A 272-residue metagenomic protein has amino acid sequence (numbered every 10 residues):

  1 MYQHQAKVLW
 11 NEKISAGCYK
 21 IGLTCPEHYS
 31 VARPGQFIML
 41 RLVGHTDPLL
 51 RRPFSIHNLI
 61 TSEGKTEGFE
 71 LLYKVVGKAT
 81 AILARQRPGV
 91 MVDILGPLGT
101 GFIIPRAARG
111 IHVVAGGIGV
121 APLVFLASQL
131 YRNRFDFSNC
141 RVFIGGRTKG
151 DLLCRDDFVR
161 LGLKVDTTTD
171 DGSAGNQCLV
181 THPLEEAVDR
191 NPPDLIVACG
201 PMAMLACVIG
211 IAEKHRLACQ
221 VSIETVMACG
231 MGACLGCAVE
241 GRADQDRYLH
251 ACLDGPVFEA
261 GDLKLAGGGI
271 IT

Functional and structural regions predicted by a protein language model:
Y2-P88: Ferredoxin-reductase
W10, N58, T167-T169, V221 (+1 more regions): Structural signal for conserved beta-strand scaffold positions within catalytic alpha/beta enzyme cores
K78-V226: FNR/FR-type flavoprotein reductase catalytic core
M202, E224-P256: Local cysteine-cluster metal-coordination motifs and their immediate loop/turn environment, predominantly Fe-S cluster
A251-T272: Short microdomains enriched in Cys/His and/or Lys/Arg
